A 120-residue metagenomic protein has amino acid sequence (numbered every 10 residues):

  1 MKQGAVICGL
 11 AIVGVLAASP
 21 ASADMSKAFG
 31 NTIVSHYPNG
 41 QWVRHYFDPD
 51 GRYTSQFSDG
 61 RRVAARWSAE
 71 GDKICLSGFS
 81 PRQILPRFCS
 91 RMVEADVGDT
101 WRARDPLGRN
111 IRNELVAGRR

Functional and structural regions predicted by a protein language model:
M1-C8: Bacterial N-terminal signal peptides that target proteins for export
G9, A18-R120: Lipid interaction determinants
